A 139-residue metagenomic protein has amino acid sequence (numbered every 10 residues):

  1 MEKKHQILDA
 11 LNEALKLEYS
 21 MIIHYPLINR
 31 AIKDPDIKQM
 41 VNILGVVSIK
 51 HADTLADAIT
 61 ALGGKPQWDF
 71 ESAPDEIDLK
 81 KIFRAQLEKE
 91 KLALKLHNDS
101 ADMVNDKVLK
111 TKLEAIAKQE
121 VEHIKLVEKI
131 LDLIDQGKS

Functional and structural regions predicted by a protein language model:
M1-S139: Iron-associated oxidoreductase/ferritin-like identity signal
